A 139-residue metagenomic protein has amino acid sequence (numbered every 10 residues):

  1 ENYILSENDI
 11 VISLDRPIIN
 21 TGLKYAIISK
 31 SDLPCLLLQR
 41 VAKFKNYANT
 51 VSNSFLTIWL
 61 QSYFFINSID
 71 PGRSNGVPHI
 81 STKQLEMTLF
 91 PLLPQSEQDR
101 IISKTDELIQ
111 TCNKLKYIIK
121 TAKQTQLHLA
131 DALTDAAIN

Functional and structural regions predicted by a protein language model:
E1, K30-S31, K45-Y47: A structural micro-motif recognizing beta-strand termini and the immediately following turn/loop segments
E1-I10: Sequence-specific dsDNA recognition surfaces
I10-L37, N53-I58, I66-N75: Short, ligand-facing micro-motifs at secondary-structure edges
G22, N53, S62, T82 (+2 more regions): Alpha-helix initiation and N-capping motif
L33-A42, V51, R73-S96: A short glycine-rich beta-alpha junction/loop motif
A42, T57-Q61, D131, D135: Generic alpha-helical structural context detector
S52-W59, E97, K104: Short amphipathic alpha-helical coupling segments at ligand-binding clamshell hinges and other catalytic/signaling
N67, M87-N139: Amphipathic alpha-helical coiled-coil/heptad-repeat segments
